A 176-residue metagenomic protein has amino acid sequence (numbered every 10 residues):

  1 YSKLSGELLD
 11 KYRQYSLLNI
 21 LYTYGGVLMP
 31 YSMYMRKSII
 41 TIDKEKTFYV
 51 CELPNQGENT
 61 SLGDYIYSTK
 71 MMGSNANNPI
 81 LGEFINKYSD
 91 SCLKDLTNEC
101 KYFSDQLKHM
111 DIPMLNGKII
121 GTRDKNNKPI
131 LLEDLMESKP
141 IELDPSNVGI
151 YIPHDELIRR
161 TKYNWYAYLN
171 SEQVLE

Functional and structural regions predicted by a protein language model:
Y1-R13, Y31-E176: Glycosyltransferase-associated regions of secretory-pathway enzymes, highlighting luminal stem/catalytic domains
Q14-G26: Small-residue hinge/turn detector
